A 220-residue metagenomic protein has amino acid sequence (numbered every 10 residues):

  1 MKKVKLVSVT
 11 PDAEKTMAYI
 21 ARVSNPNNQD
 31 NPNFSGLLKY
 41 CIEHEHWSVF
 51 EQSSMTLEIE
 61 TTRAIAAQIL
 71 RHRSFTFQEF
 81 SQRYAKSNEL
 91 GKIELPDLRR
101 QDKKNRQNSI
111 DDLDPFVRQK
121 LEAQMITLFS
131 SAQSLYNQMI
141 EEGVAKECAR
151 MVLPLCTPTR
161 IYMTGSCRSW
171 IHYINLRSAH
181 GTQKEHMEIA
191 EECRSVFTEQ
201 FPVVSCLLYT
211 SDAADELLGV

Functional and structural regions predicted by a protein language model:
M1-S211: Family-specific signature for flavin-dependent thymidylate synthase
Y209-V220: Single conserved hydrophobic/aromatic residue that forms the stacking wall/gate of nucleotide- or nucleobase-binding
